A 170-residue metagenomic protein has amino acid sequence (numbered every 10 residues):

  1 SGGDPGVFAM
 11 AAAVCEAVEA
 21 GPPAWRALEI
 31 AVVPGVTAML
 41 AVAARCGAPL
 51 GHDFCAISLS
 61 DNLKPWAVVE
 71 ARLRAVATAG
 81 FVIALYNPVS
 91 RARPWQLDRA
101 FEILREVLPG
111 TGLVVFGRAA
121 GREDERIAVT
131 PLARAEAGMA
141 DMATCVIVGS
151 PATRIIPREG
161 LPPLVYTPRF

Functional and structural regions predicted by a protein language model:
S1-G2, A84: Acidic beta-strand-to-loop metal/phosphate-binding motif
G3-A79, T153: Class I SAM-dependent methyltransferase SAM-binding "motif I" and its flanking Rossmann-like core
T78-F170: A contiguous loop/helix-start segment that scaffolds small-molecule binding in enzyme catalytic cores
